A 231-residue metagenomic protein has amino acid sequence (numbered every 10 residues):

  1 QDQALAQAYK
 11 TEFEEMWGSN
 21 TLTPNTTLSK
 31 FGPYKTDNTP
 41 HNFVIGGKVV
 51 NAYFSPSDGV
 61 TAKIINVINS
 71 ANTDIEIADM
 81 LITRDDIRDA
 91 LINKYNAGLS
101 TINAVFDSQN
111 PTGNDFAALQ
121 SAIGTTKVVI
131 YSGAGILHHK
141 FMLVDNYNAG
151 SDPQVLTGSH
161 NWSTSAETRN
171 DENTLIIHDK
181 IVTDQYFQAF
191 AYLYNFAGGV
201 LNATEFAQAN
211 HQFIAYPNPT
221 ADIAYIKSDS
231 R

Functional and structural regions predicted by a protein language model:
Q1-N25, D74, D86-L201: PLD/PLD-like phosphodiesterase catalytic module centered on the HKD motif
D2-N66: Aspartyl protease catalytic domain
D37-V105, F141: PLD-like (HKD) phosphodiesterase/transphosphatidyltransferase domain
H41-G46, A118-I123, T204-Q208: Short, conserved catalytic or adaptor-binding loops enriched in Gly and charged residues
G47-V49, S151-S159, H211-A215: Glycine-rich, flexible loop segments associated with nucleotide phosphate handling
M80, H160, D229: Short loop/turn segments immediately following the C-termini of beta-strands
L201, E205-S230: Surface-exposed, proline-anchored Ser/Thr-rich loop/turn motifs
